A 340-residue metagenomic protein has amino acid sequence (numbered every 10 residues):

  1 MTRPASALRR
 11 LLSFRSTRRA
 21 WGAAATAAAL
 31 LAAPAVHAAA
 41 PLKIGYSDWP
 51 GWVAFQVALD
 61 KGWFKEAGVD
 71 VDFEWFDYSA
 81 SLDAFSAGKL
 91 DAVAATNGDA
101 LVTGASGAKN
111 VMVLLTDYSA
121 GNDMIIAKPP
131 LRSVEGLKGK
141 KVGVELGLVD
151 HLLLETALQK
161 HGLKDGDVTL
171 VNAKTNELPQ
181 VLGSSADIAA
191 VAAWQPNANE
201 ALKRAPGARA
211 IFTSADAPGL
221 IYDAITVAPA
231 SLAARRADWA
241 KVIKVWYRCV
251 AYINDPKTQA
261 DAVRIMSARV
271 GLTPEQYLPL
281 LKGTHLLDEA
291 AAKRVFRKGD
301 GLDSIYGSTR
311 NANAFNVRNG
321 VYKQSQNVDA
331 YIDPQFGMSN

Functional and structural regions predicted by a protein language model:
T2-A24: Bacterial N-terminal signal peptides that target proteins for export
A5, L12, W49, F336-G337: Functional cleft and adjacent loop/helix regions within the main domain that mediate ligand binding or catalysis
A24-L31: Sec-dependent N-terminal signal peptides
A33-A35: N-terminal signal peptide c-region/cleavage motif recognized by signal peptidases
A39-V181, S185-Q195, I211-F212, G219: Short, glycine-/small- and polar/acidic-enriched structural segments that line small-molecule recognition paths
G98-D99, E177-Q180, S184-G271: Pocket-lining segment of extracytoplasmic ligand-binding domains
A233-V321: Secondary-structure end/capping motifs
A312-A314, R318-N340: Hinge/cleft segment of the Venus flytrap/periplasmic-binding protein
